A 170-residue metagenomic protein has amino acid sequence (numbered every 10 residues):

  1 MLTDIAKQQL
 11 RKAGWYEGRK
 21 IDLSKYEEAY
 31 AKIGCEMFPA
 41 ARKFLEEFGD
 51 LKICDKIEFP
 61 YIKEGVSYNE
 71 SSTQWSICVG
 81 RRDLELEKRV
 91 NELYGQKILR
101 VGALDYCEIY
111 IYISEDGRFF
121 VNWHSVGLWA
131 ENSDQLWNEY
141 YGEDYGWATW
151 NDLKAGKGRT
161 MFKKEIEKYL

Functional and structural regions predicted by a protein language model:
M1-E108, T160-L170: A surface-exposed partner-binding patch
L51, S114, S133-D134, Y141 (+1 more regions): Alpha-helix boundary/interfacial micro-motifs
D105-E108, R118, V126-G127: Short, solvent-exposed loop/turn segments at secondary-structure junctions
I113-G117, W123: Short acidic-glycine loop/turn motifs at beta-strand connectors
S125-K154: Compact, glycine/acidic-enriched structural inserts
D144-L170: A general structural signal for short secondary-structure boundary/capping elements
